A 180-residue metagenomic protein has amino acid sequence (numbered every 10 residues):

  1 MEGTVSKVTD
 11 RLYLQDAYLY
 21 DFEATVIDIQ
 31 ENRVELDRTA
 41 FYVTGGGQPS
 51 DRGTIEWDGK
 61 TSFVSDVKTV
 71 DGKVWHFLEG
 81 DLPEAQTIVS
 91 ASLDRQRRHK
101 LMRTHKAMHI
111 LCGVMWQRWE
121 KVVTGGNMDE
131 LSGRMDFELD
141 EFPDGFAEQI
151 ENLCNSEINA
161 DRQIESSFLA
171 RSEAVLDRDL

Functional and structural regions predicted by a protein language model:
E2-L180: Active-/binding-site microenvironments in catalytic and ligand-binding cores
